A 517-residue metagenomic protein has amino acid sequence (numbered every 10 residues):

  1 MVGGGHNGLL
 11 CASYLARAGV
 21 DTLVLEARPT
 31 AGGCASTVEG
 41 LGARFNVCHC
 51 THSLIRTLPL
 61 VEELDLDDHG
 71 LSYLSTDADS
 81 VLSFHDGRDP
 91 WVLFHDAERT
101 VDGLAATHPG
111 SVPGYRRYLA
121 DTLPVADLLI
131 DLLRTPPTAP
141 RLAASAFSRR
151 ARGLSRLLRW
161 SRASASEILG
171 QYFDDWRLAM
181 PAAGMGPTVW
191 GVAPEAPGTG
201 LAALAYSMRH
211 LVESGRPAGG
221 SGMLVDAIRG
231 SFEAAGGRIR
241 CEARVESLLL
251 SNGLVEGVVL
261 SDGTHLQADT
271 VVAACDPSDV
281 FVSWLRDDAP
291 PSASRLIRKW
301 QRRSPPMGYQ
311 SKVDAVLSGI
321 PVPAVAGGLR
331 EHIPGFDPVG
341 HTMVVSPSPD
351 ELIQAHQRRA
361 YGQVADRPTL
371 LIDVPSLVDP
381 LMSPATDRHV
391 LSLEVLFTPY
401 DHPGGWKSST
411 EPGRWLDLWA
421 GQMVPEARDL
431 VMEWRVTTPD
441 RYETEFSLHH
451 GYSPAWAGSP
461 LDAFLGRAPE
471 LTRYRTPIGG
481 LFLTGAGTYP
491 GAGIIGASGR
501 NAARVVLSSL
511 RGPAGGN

Functional and structural regions predicted by a protein language model:
M1-D131, N501: N-terminal glycine-rich phosphate/pyrophosphate-binding loop and immediately adjacent elements
H49, A486-L507: A conserved FAD-binding loop/helix module that cradles the flavin
H108, I320-P321, H356-R367, G405-E445: Flavin-binding catalytic cores
L123-A235, L448-D462: Active-site/ligand-binding neighborhood in enzyme catalytic cores
D175-V189, A365-D373, P425-Y489: A glycine-rich dinucleotide-binding beta-alpha-beta segment and adjacent secondary-structure elements that constitute
S231-V245: A conserved beta-strand/loop element that lines the FAD pocket in flavoprotein oxidoreductases
E246-P384: Mid-domain catalytic core of redox enzymes that form a hydrophobic substrate pocket/lid adjacent to a catalytic redox
L250, S508-N517: Active-site-proximal substrate-binding core of FAD-dependent oxidoreductases
